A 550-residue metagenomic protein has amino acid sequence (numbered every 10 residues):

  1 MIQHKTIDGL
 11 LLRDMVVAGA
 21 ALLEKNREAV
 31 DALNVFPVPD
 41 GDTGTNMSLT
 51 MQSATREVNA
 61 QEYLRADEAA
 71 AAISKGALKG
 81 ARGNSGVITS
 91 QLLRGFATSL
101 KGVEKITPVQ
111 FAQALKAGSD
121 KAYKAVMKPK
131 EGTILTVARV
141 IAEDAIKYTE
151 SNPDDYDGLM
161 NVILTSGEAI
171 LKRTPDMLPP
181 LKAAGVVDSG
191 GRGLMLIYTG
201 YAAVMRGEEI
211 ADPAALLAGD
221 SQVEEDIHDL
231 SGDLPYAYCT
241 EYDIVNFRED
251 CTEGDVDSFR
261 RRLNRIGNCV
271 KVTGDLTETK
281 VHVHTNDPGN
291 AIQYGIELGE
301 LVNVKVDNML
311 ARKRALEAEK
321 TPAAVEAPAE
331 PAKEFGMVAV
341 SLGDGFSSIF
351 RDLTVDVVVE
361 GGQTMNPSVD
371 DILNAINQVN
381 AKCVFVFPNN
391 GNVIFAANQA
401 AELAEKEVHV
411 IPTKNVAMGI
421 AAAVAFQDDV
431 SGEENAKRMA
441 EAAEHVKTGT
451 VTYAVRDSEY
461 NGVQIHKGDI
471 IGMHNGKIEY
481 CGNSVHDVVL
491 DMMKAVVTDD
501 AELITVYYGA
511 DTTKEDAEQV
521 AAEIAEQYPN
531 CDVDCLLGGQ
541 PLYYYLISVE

Functional and structural regions predicted by a protein language model:
M1-E550: N-terminal loops that bind phosphate or other acidic moieties and the adjacent beta-alpha structural core
